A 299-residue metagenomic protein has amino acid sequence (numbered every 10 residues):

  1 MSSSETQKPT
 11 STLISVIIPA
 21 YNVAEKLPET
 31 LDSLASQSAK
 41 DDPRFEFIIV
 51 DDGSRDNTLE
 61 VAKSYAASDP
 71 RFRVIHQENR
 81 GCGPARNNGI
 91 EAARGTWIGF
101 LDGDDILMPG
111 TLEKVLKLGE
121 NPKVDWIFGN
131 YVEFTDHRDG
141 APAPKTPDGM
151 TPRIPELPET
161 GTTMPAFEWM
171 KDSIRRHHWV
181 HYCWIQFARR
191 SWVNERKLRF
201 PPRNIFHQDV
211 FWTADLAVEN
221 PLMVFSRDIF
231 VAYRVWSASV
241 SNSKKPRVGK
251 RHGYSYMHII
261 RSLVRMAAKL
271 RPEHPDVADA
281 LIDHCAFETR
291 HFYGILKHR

Functional and structural regions predicted by a protein language model:
S3-E5, F211, F225, F230-R299: C-terminal subregions of glycosyltransferases and related glycan-biosynthesis enzymes
L13-S15, E46, F211: Cell-envelope/extracellular polymer assembly enzymes that use nucleotide-activated donors
V23-S36: Short, well-formed alpha-helical segments that are part of the catalytic scaffolds of diverse glycosyltransferases
E25-P28, D56-Y65, I106, G110-L112: Acidic helix N-cap motif at the loop->helix transition within catalytic regions of sugar-transfer enzymes
S33, D51-E60, E78: A conserved acidic beta->alpha catalytic loop
Q77-A93: Glycine-rich, basic loop-to-helix element that forms the pyrophosphate-binding segment of sugar-nucleotide handling
C82, I106-V224, V231-K250: Donor-binding/catalytic cores of nucleotide-activated saccharide and glycerol-phosphate transferases/polymerases
I98: Short aromatic/hydrophobic "clamp" motif used to bind/position activated sugar donors
